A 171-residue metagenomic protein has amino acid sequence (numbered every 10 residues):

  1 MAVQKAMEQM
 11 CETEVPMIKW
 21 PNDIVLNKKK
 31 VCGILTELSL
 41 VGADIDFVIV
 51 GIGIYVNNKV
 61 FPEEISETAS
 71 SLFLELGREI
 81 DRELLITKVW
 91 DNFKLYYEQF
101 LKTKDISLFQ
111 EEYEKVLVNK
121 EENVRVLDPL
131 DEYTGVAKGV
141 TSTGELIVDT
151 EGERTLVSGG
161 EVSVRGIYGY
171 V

Functional and structural regions predicted by a protein language model:
M1-V15, L26-V171: Long, positively charged amphipathic alpha-helical accessory segments at protein N-termini or as interdomain linkers
